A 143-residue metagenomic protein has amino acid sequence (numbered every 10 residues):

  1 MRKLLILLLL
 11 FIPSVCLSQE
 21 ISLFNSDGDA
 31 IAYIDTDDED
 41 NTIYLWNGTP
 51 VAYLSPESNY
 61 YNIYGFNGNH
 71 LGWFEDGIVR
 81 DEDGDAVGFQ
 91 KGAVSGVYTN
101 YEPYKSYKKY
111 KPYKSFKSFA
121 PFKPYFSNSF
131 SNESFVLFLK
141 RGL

Functional and structural regions predicted by a protein language model:
M1, C16-S18, D38: Short, surface-exposed loop and linker segments with low hydrophobicity and enrichment for Pro/Ser/Thr
K3-V15: Sec-dependent N-terminal signal peptides
L9, D29, N47-T49, E57 (+2 more regions): Residue-level detector of functional hotspots within protein domains
L9-F11, I21, N41, Y61 (+1 more regions): Exposed boundary/loop context
V15-I31, N69, E75-L143: Long terminal segments
D35-G72: N-terminal, post-signal-peptide region of Sec/Tat-exported proteins
